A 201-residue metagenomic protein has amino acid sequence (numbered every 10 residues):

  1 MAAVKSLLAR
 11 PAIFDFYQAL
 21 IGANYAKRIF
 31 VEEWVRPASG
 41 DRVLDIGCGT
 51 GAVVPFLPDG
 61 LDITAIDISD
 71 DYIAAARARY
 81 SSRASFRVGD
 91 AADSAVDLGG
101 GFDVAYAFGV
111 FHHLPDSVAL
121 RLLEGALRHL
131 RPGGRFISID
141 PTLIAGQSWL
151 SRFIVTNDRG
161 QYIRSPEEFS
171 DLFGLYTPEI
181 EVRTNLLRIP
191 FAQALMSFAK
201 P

Functional and structural regions predicted by a protein language model:
M1-R42, G49-L98, L114-V118, I137-P201: Class I (Rossmann-like) S-adenosyl-L-methionine-dependent methyltransferase catalytic domain, capturing the SAM-binding
Y106: A conserved beta-strand element that flanks and buttresses the S-adenosyl-L-methionine
G109-H113: Short catalytic micro-motifs in class I SAM-dependent methyltransferases
L120-P132: A short glycine-rich, Lys/Arg-flanked "PGG" loop and its adjoining helix->strand segment in the class I
